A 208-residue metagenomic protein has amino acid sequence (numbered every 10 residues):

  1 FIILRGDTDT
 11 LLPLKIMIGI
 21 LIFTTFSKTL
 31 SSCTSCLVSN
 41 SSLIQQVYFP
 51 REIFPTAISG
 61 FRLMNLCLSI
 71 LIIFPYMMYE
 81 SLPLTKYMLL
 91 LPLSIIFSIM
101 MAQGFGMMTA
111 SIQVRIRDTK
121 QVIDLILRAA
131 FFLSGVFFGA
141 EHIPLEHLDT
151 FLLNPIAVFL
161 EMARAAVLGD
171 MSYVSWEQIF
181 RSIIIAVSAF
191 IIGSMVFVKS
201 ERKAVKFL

Functional and structural regions predicted by a protein language model:
F1-D7, R51, A57-Q121, I126 (+1 more regions): Alpha-helical transmembrane segments and their short interhelical loops
F1-K28, S32, S172-W176: Transmembrane helix-boundary elements of multi-pass transport/secretion proteins, especially ABC-type permease modules
P13-F26, L89-G104, F131-F132: Small-residue-enriched core segments of transmembrane alpha-helices in multipass membrane transport and channel
F26-L63: Transmembrane helix boundary and interhelical loop/hinge segments in multi-pass membrane proteins
S31-S39, M107-R115, E141-E146: A cytosolic-side transmembrane-helix exit/cap motif
A129-F180: Short hydrophobic, aromatic-rich alpha-helical segments embedded in or entering the lipid bilayer of multi-pass
V198-L208: Short cytosolic juxtamembrane segments of multi-pass membrane proteins
